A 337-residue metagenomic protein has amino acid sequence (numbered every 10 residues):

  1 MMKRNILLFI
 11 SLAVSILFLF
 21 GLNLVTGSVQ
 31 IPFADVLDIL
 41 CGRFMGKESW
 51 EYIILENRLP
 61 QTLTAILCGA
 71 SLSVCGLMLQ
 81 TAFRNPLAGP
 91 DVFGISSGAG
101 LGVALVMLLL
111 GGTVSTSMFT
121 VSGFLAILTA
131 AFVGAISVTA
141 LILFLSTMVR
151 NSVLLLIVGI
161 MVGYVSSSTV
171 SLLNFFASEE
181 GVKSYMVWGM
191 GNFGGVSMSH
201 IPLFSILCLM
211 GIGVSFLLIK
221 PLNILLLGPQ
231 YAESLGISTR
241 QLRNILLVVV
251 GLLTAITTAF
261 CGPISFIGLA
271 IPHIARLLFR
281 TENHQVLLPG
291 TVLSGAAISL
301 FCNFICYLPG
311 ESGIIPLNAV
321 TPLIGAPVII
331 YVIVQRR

Functional and structural regions predicted by a protein language model:
M1-R337: Alpha-helical transmembrane segments in inner-membrane proteins
